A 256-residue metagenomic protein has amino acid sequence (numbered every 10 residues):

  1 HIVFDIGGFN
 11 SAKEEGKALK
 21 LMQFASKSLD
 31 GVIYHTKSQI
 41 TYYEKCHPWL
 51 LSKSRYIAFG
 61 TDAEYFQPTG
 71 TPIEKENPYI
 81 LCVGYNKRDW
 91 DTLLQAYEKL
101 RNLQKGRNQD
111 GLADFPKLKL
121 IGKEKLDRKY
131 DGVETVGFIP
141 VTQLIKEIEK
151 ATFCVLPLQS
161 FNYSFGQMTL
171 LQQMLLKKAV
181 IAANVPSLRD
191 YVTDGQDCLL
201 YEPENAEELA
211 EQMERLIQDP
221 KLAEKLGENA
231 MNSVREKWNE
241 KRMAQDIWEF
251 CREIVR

Functional and structural regions predicted by a protein language model:
L29-K53, T61: A short, active-site helix/loop in glycosyltransferases that binds the activated sugar's phosphate group
E44-K45, A58-N77: Acidic anion/phosphate-binding donor-loop and adjacent secondary structure in glycosyltransferase catalytic cores
P72-W90, L94-E98: Conserved donor-binding/catalytic core segment of Leloir-type glycosyltransferases
G122-I148, F153: Nucleotide-activated donor-binding/catalytic signature segment of Leloir-type glycosyltransferases, i.e., the conserved
K129, V185-G195, L199-L200: Short acidic/histidine- and often glycine-rich active-site loop of Leloir-type glycosyltransferases that engages
I148-Y163, K178-A179: Acidic donor-binding loop of glycosyltransferase active sites
D194-G195, L199-A206, R215-K221: Conserved acidic donor-binding segment of nucleotide-sugar-dependent glycosyltransferases
K221-R252: A charged, aromatic-enriched C-terminal amphipathic alpha-helix characteristic of glycosyltransferases across folds
